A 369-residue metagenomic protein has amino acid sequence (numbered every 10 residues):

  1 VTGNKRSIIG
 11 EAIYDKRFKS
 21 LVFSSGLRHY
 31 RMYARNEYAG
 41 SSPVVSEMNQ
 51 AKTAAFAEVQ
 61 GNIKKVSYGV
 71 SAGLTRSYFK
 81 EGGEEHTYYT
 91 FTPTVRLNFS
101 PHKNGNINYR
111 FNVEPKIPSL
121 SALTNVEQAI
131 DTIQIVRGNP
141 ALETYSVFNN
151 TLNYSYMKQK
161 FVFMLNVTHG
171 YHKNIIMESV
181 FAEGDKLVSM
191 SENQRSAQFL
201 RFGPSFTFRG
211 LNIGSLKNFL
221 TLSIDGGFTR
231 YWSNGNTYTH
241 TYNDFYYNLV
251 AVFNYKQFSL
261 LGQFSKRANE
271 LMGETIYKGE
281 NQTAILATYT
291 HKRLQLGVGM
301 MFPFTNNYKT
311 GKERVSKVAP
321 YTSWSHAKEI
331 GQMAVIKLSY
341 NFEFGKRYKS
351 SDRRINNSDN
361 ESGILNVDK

Functional and structural regions predicted by a protein language model:
V1, R35-V44, K80-Y88, L120-Q128 (+8 more regions): Outer-membrane beta-barrel translocator domains and adjoining extracellular loop/strand segments of Gram-negative
V1-E11, M48, A54, R137-N139 (+3 more regions): Outer membrane beta-barrel strand-and-loop segments of large Gram-negative receptors, especially TonB-dependent
R6-A12, A51-A57, L74, F91-L97 (+5 more regions): Hydrophobic, lipid-facing positions within transmembrane beta-strands of outer-membrane proteins
D15-V22, Q60-S67, F91, F99-K103 (+8 more regions): Outer-membrane beta-barrel strand-turn architecture
V22-Y33, E37, N49-E84, Y88-R96 (+2 more regions): Surface-exposed extracellular loop regions of Gram-negative outer-membrane beta-barrel proteins
S25-R31, V70-R76, I107-V113, Y154 (+6 more regions): Transmembrane beta-barrel strands of outer-membrane/channel proteins
H86, K103-G105, P115-M164, Y171 (+4 more regions): Outer-membrane beta-barrel signature, preferentially recognizing the C-terminal barrel domain of Gram-negative
H291-K369: C-terminal beta-signal and adjacent terminal beta-strands/loops of Gram-negative outer-membrane beta-barrel proteins
